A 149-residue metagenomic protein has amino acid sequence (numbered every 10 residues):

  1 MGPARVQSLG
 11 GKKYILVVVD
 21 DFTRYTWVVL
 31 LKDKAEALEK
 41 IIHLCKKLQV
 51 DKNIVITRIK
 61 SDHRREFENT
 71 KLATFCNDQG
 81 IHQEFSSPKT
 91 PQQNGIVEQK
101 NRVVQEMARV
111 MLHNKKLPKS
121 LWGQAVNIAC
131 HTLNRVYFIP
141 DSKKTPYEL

Functional and structural regions predicted by a protein language model:
M1-L149: Anionic group-binding determinants
